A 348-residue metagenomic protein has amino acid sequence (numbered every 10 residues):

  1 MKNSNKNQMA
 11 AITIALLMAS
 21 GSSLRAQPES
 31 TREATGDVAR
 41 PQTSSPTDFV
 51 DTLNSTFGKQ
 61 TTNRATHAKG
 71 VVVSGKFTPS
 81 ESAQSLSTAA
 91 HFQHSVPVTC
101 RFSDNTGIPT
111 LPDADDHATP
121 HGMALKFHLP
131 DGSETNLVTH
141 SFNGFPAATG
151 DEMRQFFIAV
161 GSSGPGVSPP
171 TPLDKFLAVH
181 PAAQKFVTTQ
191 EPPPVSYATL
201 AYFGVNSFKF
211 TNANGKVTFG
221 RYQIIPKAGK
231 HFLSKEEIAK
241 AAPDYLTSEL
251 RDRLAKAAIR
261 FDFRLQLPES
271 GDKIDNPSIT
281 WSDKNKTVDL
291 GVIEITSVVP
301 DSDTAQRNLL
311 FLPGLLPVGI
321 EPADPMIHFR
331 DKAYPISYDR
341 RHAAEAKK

Functional and structural regions predicted by a protein language model:
K2-A11: Bacterial N-terminal signal peptides that target proteins for export
A11-S20: Bacterial N-terminal signal peptides
S22-A26: Sec/Tat signal peptide C-region and signal peptidase I cleavage site
Q27-K348: Active-site-adjacent core segments of small-molecule enzymes
